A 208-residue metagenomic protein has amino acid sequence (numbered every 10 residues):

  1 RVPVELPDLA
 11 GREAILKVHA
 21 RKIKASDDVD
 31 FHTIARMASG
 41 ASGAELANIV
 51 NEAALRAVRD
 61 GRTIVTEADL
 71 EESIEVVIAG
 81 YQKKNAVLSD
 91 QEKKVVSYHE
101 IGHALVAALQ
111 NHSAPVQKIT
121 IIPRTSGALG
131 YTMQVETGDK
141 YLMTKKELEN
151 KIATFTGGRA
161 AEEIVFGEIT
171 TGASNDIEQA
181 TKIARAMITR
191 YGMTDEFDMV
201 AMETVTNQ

Functional and structural regions predicted by a protein language model:
R1, I15, A41, E52-Y98 (+5 more regions): AAA+ P-loop NTPase nucleotide-binding core of proteostasis motors
V4-E71, G80-Y81, F155-E163, G167 (+1 more regions): Conserved C-terminal "switch" segment of AAA+ ATPases
L6, I64, E92, D139 (+1 more regions): Charge-dense, low-complexity intrinsically disordered segments
G11, M37, E52-A53, V96 (+3 more regions): Residues within well-formed alpha-helices
D27, T66, D90, Y141-T144 (+1 more regions): Residue-level signature of the cytosolic catalytic core of signaling kinases
D30-T33, S42-E45, E92-K94, T144 (+1 more regions): Conserved acidic
I34, A38, N85-D90, M133 (+3 more regions): Short amphipathic alpha-helical segments at helix-loop
V95-S97, A104-Q208: Soluble catalytic regions of large protease machineries
